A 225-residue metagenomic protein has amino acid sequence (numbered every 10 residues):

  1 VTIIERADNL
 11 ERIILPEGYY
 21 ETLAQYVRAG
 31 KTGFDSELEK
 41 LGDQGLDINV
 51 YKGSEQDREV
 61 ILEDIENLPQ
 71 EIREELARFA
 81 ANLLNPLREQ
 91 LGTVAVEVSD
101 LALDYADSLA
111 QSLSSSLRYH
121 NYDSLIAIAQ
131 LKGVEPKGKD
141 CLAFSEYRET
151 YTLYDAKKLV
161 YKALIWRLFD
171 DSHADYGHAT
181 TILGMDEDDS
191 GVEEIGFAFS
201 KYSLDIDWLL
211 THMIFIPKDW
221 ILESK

Functional and structural regions predicted by a protein language model:
T2-Q25, I126-S224: A well-ordered secondary-structure block
E5, L15-G18, T22-P136, A179 (+2 more regions): Short, well-ordered surface patches within globular domains
